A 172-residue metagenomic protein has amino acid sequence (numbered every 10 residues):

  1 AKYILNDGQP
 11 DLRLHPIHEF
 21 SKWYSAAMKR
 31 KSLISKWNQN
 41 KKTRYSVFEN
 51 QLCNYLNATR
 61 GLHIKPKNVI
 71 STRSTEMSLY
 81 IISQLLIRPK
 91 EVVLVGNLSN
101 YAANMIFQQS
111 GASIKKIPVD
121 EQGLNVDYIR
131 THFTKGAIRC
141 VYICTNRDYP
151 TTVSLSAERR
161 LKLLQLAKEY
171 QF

Functional and structural regions predicted by a protein language model:
A1-T43, V47: N-terminal "arm"/small-domain region of PLP-dependent enzymes with the aminotransferase-like
K29-Q171: Conserved core of the PLP fold type I
